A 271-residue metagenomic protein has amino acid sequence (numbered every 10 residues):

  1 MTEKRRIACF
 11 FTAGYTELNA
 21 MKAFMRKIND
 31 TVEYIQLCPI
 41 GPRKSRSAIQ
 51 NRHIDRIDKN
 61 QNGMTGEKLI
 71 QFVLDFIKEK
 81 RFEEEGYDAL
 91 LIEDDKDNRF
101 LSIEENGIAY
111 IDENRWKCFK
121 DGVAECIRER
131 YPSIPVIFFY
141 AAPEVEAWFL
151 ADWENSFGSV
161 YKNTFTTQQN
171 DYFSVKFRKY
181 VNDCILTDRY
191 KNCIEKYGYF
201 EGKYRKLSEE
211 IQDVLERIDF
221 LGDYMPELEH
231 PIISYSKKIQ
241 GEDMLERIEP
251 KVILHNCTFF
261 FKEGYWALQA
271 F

Functional and structural regions predicted by a protein language model:
T2-R5, N19-H53, D58, F72-F271: C-terminal accessory helical subdomains adjacent to catalytic cores in phosphodiester- and nucleotide-handling enzymes
I7-F10: Conserved beta-strand elements of the Class I
A13-L18: Short acidic, Gly/Ser-rich segments with clustered Asp/Glu that frequently serve as metal-coordination loops in enzyme
